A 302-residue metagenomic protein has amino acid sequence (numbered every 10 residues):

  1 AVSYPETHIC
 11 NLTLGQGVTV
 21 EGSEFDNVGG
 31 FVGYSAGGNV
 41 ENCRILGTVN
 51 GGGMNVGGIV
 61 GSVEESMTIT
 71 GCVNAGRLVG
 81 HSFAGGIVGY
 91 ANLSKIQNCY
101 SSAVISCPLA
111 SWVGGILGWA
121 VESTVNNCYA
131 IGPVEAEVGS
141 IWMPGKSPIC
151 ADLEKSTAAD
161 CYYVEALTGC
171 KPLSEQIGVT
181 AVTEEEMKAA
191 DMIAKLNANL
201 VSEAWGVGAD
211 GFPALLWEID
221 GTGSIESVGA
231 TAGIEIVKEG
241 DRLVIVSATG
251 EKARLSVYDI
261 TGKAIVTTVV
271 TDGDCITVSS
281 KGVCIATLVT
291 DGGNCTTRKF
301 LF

Functional and structural regions predicted by a protein language model:
A1-G221: Predominantly extracellular beta-rich ligand-binding scaffolds that present long acidic/polar faces for carbohydrate
G37, E65, E239, D272 (+1 more regions): Surface-exposed loops/turns
I219-D241: Residue-level detector of functionally pivotal "anchor" positions at catalytic/ligand-binding pockets or at interdomain
E226-G229, V283-F302: C-terminal tail/sorting-segment detector
R242-V246: A short beta-strand segment in extracellular, disulfide-stabilized domains
A248-A253: Short proline/glycine-enriched turn/loop motifs at strand-loop junctions of beta-rich domains
V257-I265, C284: Short, glycine-anchored, charge-dense loop/turn motifs used at functional sites
A264-S280, G292-G293: Glycine-centered tight-turn motifs at strand-turn-strand junctions
